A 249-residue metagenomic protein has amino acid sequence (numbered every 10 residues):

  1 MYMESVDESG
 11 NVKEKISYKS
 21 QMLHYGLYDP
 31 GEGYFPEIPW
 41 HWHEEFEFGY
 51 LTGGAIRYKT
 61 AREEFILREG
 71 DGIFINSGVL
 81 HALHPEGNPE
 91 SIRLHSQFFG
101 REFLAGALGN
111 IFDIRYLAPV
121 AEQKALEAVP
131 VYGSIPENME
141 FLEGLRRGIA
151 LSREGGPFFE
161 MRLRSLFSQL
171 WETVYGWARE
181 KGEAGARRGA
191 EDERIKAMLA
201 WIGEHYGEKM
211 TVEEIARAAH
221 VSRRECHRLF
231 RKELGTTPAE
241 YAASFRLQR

Functional and structural regions predicted by a protein language model:
M1-G72, G78-V79, P89, F112-R115 (+2 more regions): Generic protein-terminus/edge-of-domain signal
G70, E225-F230, L234: Short hydrophobic/aromatic patch on the recognition helix
G78-F103, G109-F112: Ligand-binding loop in jelly-roll beta-barrel domains
I111-L142: Aromatic/histidine-rich interaction motifs
E127-N138, L151-E208, V212-A219, K232-S244: Short, Lys/Arg-enriched, Trp-marked, Pro/Gly-tolerant hinge/linker segments that flank
L142-I149: Short, Lys/Arg-enriched alpha-helical recognition elements, typified by the DNA-recognition helix
S222: Helix-turn-helix DNA-binding motif, specifically the short coil turn and the N-cap/start of the second
